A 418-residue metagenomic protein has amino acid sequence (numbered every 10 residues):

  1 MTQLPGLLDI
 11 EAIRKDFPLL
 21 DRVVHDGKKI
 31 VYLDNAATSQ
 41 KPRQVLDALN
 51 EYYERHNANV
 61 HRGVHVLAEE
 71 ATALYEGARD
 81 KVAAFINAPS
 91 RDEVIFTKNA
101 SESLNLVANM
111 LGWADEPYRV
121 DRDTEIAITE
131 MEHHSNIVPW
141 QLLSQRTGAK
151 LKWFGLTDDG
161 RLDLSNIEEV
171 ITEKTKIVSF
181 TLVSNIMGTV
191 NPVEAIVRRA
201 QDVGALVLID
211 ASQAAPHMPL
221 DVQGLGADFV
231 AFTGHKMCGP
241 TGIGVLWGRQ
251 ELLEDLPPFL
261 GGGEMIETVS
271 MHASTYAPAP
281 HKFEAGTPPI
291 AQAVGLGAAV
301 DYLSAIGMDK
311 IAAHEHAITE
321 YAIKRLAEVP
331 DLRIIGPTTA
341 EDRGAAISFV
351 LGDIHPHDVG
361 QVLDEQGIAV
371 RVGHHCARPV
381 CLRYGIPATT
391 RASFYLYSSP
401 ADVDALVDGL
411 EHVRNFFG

Functional and structural regions predicted by a protein language model:
M1-G418: Pyridoxal 5′-phosphate
